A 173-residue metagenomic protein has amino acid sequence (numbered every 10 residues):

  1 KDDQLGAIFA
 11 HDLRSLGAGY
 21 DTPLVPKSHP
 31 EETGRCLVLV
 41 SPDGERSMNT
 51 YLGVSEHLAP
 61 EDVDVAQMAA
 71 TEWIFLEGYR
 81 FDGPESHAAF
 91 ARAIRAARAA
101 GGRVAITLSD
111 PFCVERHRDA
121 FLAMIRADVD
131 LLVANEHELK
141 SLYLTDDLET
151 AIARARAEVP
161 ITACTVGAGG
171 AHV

Functional and structural regions predicted by a protein language model:
A7-K27, G34-V173: Ribokinase/PfkB-type carbohydrate-kinase core domain
